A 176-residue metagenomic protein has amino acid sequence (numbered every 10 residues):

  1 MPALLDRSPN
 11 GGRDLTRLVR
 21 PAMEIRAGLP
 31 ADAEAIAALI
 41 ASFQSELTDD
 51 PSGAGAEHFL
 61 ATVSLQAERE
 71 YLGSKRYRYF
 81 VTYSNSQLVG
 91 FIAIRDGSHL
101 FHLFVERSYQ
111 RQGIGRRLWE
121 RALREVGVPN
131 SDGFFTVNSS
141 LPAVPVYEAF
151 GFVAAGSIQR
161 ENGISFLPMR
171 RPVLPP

Functional and structural regions predicted by a protein language model:
E24-A38: A short beta-loop-alpha structural element at the N-terminal edge of CoA-dependent acyl/N-acetyltransferase catalytic
A41-A67: Conserved GNAT-fold acetyl-CoA-binding loop/helix
L65-F80: A short helix-loop-beta-strand connector motif used in the catalytic cores of GNAT acetyltransferases and, in some
R76-G90, R95: Conserved beta-hairpin
L103-Q110: A short, internal acetyl-CoA/4′-phosphopantetheine-binding micro-motif in the GNAT/acyltransferase core
R111-R124: Conserved acetyl-CoA-binding loop-helix of GNAT-fold acetyltransferases
V126-S140: Conserved GNAT acetyl-CoA-binding A-motif
T136-N138, E148, V153-P168: Conserved catalytic-core motifs of GNAT/GCN5-like acyltransferases
